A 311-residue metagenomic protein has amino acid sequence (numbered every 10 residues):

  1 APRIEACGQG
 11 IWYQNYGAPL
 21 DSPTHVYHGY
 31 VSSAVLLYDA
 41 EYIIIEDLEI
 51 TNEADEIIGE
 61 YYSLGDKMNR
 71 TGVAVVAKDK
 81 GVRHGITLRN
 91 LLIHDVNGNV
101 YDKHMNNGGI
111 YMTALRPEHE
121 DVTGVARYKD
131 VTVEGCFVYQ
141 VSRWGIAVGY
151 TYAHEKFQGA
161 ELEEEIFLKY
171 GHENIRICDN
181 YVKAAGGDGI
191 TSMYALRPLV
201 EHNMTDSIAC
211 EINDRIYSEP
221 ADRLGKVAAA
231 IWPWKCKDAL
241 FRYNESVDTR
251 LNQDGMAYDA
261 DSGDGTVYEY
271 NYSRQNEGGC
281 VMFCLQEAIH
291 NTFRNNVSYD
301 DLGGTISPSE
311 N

Functional and structural regions predicted by a protein language model:
A1-D66, D95-D102: Right-handed parallel beta-helix/beta-spiral solenoid domain characteristic of secreted/periplasmic
P2-R3, E41-N52, V82-N97, E120-W144 (+7 more regions): Right-handed parallel beta-helix
A6, L37, I50, V75 (+8 more regions): Extracellular beta-strand solenoids
I11-Y27, I57-M68, N106, R116-E120 (+3 more regions): Surface-exposed intrinsically disordered loops and tails
G29-S32, T71-V76, E118, V131 (+1 more regions): Short alpha-helical segments and helix-capping/turn motifs at coil-helix boundaries
A34, E56-I57, S63-G65, R70-A74 (+9 more regions): Structural detector of coil-to-beta-strand junctions
E60-Y61, V148-T151, S192-A195: Short, well-ordered beta-to-alpha junction loops that form the rim of enzyme active sites and present histidine/acidic
A77-G81: Hydrophobic alpha-helical hairpins/lids featuring a short glycine-rich hinge
